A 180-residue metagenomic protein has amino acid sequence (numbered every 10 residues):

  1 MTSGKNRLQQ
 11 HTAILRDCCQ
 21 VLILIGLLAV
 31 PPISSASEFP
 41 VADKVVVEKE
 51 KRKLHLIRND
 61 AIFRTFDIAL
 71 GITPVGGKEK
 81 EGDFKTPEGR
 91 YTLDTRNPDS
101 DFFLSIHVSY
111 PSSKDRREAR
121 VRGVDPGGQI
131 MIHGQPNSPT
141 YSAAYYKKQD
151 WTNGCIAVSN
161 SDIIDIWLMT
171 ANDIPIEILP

Functional and structural regions predicted by a protein language model:
M1-I14: N-terminal secretory signal peptides that target proteins for export/translocation
C18-A29: Bacterial N-terminal signal peptides
P32-A36: Sec/Tat signal peptide C-region and signal peptidase I cleavage site
S37-D43, L70-D94, D115-E118, N160-S161: N-terminal post-signal-peptidase region of extra-cytosolic proteins
S37-P74: A structural motif detector for short, solvent-exposed N-terminal "entry" segments of globular domains
K44, T65-D67, R90, Q129 (+1 more regions): Well-ordered beta-strand positions in beta-sheet-rich domains
N59-D60, R96-P98: Short polar/acidic secondary-structure junctions
N97-P180: Exported/periplasmic cell-wall-interacting domains
